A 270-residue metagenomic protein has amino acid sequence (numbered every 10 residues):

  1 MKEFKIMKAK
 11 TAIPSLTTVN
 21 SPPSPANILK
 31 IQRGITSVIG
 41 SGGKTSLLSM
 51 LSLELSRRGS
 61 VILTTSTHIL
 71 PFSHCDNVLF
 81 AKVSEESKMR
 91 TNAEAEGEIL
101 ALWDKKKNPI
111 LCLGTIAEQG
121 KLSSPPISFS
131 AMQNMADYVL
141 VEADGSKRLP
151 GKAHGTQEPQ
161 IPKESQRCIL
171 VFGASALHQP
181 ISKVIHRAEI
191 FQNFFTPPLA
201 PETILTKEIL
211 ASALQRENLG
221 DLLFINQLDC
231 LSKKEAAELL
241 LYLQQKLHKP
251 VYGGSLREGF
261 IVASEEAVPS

Functional and structural regions predicted by a protein language model:
E3-K5, K10-L29: Pre-Walker A adenine-sensing motif
N20-S56: Walker A (P-loop) phosphate-binding motif
V38-I39, V61-S66, C112-T115, V139-G145 (+3 more regions): General beta-strand structural signal in soluble alpha/beta enzymes
S52-L111: N-terminal phosphate/diphosphate-binding loop that engages ATP/GTP or pyrophosphate donors across diverse enzyme folds
L100, K106, L111-A153: Phosphate-binding/switch loop-helix module in NTP-utilizing enzymes
G155-L177, R187: Inter-motif core of Ras-like GTPase G domains
G173-S175, F194-L205, D221-K234, G253-F260: G-domain G4 guanine-recognition motif of GTPases
L240-P269: Canonical P-loop GTPase G-domain recognition
